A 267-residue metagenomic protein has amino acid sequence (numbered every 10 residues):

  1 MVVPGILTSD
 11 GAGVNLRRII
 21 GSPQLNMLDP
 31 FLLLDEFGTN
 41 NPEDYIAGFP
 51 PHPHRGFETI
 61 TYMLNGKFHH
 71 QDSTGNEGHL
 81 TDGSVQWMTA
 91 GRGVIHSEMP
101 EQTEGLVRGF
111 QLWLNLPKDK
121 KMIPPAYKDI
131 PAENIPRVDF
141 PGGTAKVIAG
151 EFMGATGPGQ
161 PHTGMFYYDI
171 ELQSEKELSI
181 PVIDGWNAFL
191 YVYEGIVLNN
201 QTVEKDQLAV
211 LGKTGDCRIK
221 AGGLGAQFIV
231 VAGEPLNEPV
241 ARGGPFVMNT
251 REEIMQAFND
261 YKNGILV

Functional and structural regions predicted by a protein language model:
M1-V267: Jelly-roll (double-stranded beta-helix
